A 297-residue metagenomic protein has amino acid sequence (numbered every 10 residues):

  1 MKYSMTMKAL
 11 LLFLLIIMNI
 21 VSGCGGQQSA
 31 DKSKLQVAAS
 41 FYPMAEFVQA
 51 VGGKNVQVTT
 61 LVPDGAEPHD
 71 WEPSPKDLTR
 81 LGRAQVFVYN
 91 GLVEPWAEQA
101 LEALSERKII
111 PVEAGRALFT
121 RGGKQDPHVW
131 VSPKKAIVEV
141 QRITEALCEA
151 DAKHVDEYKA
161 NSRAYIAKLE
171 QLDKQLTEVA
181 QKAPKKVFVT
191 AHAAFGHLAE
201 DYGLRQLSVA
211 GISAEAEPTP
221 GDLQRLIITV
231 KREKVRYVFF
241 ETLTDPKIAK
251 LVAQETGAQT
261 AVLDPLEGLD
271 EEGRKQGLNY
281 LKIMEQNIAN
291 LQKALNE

Functional and structural regions predicted by a protein language model:
M1-K2, S22: General N-terminal leader/first-domain-start detector
K2-L11: Bacterial N-terminal signal peptides that target proteins for export
L10-I20: Bacterial N-terminal signal peptides
N19-E297: Extracytoplasmic metal-acquisition and chelation regions
